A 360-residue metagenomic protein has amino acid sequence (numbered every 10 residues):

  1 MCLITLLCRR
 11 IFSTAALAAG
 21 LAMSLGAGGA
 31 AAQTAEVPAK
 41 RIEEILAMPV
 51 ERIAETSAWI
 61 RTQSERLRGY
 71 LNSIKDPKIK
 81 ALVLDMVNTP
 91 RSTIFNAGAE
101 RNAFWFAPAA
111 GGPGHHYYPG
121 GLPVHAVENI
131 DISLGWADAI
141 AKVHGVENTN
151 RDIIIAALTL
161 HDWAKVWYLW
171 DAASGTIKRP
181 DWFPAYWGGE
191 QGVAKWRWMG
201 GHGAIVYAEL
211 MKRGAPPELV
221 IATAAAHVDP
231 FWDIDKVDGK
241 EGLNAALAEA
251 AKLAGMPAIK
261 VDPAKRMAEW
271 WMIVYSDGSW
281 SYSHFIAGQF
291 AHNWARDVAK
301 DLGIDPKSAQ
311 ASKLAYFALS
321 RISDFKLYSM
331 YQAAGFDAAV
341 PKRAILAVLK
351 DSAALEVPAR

Functional and structural regions predicted by a protein language model:
M1-L17: Bacterial N-terminal signal peptides that target proteins for export
T14-G26: Bacterial N-terminal signal peptides
A18-G20, A30, S133: Cleavable N-terminal signal peptides
A27-T34: Boundary at the C-terminal end of the N-terminal hydrophobic targeting segment
A35-G189: Acidic/His-rich, divalent-metal-binding segments that scaffold phosphate/diphosphate chemistry
E36-E44, S276-R360: Terminal helices and disordered tails flanking the catalytic cores of nucleotide-processing hydrolases
V124, A141-K307, S312-Y316: Divalent metal-dependent catalytic cores for phosphoryl transfer on phosphate-bearing substrates
